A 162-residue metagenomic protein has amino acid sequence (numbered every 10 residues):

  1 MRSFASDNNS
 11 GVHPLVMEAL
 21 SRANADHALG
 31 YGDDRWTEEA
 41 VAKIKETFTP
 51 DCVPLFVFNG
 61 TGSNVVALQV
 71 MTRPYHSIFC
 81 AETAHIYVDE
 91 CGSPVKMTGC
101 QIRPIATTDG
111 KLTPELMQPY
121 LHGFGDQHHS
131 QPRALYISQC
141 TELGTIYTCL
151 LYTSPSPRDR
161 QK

Functional and structural regions predicted by a protein language model:
M1-L15, A19: N-terminal amphipathic/basic leader segments beginning at the initiator methionine
H13-G60, E82-V88, S93: Conserved N-terminal alpha-helix of the aminotransferase class I/II PLP-enzyme fold
V53-T72, I105-T107: Conserved core of the PLP fold type I
V70-V88: Conserved PLP-anchoring active-site segment centered on the Schiff-base-forming lysine
T98-R133, I137-L150: PLP-dependent aminotransferase-class I/II
Y152-P157: Conserved small/polar residues in nucleotide/adenosyl-binding loops
